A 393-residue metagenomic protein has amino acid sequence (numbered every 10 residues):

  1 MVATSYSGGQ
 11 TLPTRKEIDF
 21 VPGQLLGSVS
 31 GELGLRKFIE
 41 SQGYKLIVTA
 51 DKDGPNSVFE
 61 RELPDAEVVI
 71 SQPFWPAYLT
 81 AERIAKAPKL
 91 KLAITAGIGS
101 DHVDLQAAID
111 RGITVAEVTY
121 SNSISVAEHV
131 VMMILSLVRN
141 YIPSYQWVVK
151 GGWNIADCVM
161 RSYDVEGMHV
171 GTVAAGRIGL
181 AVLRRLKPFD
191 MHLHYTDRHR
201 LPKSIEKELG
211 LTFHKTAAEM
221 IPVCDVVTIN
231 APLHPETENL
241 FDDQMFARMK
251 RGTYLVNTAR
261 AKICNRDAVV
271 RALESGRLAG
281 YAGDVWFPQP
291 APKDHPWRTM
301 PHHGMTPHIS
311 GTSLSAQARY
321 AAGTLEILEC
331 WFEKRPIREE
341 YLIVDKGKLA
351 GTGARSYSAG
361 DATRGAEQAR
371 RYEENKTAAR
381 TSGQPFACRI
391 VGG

Functional and structural regions predicted by a protein language model:
M1-V68, S356, E367-Q368, E373-K376 (+2 more regions): N-terminal glycine-/charge-rich "phosphate-binding" loop or analogous flexible N-terminal tail
V2, V170-T172: Hydrophobic Val/Ile/Leu positions in short beta-strands of Rossmann-like dinucleotide-binding domains
V2-I18, I109, E117-V126, A156-V159 (+1 more regions): C-terminal helix-to-coil terminal segments
E60-L63, I84-A87, V165, M220-P222 (+2 more regions): A short, aliphatic-rich alpha-helical micro-motif
A77-L79, R200-P296: Rossmann-like adenosine-cofactor binding region
R111-I113, V118-H169, A181-R184, P188 (+4 more regions): Phosphate-binding beta-alpha-beta segment of Rossmann-like dinucleotide-binding domains, i.e., the NAD(P)
I178: Hydrophobic/small residue at the entry helix of a nucleotide-binding pocket
